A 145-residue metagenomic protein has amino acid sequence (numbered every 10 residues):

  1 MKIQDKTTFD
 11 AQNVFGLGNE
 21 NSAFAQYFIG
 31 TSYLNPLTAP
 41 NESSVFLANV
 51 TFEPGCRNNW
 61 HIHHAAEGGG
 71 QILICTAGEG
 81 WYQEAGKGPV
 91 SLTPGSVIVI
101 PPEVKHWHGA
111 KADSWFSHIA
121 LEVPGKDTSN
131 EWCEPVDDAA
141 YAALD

Functional and structural regions predicted by a protein language model:
M1-F46, N130-D145: A short, N-terminal "cap"/entry segment at the start of jelly-roll beta-barrel domains of the cupin/DSBH fold
A48, H61-I62, Q71, G88 (+1 more regions): Short, conserved secondary-structure segments in the cores of folded domains
N49-E53, H64-Y82, L121-P124: Short, conserved beta-strand element in jelly-roll/cupin
N59-H61, Y82-Q83, I100, K105-A112: Short beta-strand His + acidic residue motifs that chelate non-heme Fe in jelly-roll/DSBH and cupin folds
G86-E103: Short acidic-glycine-tyrosine-enriched beta hairpin
V99, D113-W132: A short hydrophobic beta-strand segment most commonly corresponding to one strand of the jelly-roll/cupin
